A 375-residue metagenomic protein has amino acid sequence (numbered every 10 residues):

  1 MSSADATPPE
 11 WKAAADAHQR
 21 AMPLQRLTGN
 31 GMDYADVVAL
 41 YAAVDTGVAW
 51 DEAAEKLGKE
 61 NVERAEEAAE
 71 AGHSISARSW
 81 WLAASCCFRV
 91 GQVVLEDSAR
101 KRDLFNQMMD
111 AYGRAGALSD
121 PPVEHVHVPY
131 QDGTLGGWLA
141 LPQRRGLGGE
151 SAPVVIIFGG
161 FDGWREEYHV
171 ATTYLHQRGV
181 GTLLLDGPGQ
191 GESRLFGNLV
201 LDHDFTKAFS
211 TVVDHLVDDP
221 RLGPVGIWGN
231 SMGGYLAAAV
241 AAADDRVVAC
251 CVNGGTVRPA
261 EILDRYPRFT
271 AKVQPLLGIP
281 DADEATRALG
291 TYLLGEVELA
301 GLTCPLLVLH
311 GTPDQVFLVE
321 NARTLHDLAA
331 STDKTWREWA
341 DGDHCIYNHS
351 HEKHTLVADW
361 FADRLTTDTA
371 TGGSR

Functional and structural regions predicted by a protein language model:
A54, G58-N61, E96-A99, D103-G148: N-terminal cap/lid segment of alpha/beta-hydrolase-fold proteins
E167, L199-P220, A239: Alpha/beta-hydrolase active-site loop
D219-M232: Alpha/beta-hydrolase fold nucleophile elbow
A239-L289, L302-C304: Hydrolase active-site cap/lid region
L302-T303, V308-H310, D314: Short beta-strand/loop motif that positions the catalytic acidic residue of the alpha/beta-hydrolase fold
C304, L318-D327: Short alpha-helix in the alpha/beta-hydrolase fold that links the catalytic acid
D327-C345: Catalytic histidine neighborhood in serine/cysteine hydrolases with alpha/beta-hydrolase-type architecture
G342-H354: Catalytic histidine-centered segment of alpha/beta-hydrolase-like enzymes
